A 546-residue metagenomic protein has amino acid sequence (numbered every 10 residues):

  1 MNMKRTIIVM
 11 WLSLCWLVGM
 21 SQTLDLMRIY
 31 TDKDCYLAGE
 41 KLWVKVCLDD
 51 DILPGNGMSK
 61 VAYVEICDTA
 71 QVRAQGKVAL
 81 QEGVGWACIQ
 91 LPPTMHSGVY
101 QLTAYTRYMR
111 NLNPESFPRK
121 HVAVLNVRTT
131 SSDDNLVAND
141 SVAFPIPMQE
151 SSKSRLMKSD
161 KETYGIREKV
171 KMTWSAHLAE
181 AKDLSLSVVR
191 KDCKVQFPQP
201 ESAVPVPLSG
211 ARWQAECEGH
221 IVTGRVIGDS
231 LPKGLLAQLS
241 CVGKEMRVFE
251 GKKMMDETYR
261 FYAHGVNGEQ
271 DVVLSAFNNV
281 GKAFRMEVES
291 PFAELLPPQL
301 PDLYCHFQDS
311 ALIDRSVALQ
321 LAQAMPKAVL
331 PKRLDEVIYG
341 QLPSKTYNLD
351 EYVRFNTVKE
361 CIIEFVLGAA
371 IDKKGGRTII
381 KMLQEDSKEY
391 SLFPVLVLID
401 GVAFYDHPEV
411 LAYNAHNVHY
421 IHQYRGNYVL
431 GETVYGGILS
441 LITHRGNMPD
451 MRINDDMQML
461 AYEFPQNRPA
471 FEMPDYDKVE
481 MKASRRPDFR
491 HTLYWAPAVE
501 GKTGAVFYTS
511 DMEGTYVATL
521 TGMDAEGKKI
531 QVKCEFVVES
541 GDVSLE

Functional and structural regions predicted by a protein language model:
M1-L24, W174, E546: Bacterial Sec-dependent N-terminal signal peptides
K33, L37, G57, P92-S97 (+6 more regions): Surface-exposed, low-complexity/disordered segments and acidic/polar micro-motifs at processing/linker regions
C47-P54, V226: Short amphipathic, basic-aromatic surface patches that mediate peripheral association with negatively charged
Y63-C67, S185-S187, Q238-S240, L396-L398 (+1 more regions): Beta-strand signatures of extracellular beta-sandwich domains
A79, G85-P93, Y100-Q101: Ligand-binding face of N-terminal immunoglobulin V-set domains in extracellular IgSF glycoproteins
I363-V397, V429-G431, G436-I442: Extracytoplasmic beta-strand/coil segments of soluble accessory domains associated with Gram-negative outer-membrane
K381-Y424: Periplasmic plug
